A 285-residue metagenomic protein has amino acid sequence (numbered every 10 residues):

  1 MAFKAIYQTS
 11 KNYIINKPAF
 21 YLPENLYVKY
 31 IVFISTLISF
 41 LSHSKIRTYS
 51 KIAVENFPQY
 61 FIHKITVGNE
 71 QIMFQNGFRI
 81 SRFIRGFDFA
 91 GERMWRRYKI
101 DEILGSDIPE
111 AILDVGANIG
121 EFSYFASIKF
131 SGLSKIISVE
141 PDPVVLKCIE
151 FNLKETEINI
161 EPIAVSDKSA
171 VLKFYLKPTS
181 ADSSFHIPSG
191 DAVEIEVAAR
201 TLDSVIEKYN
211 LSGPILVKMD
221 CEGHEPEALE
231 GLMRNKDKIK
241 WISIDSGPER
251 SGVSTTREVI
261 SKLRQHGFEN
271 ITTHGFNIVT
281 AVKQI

Functional and structural regions predicted by a protein language model:
M1-V139, K147-C148, T255-V259, H266-I285: S-adenosyl-L-methionine
G68-L104, I163-Y209: Glycine-rich adenosyl-binding loop in Rossmann-like folds that engage adenosine-containing cofactors
P109-E110, S127, G132-I137, T156-I158 (+1 more regions): Conserved acidic-Pro-Pro-aromatic motif
G116, A164, D220: The conserved acidic donor/metal-binding loop of glycosyltransferases
N118, D142, S166, H224: Conserved glycine-rich SAM-binding loop
S123, L146, K168, E225-E227: Short, well-ordered alpha-helical microsegments
K147-C148, A170-L172, R250-T255: Short, charged, surface-exposed secondary-structure boundary motifs
C148-I158: Short, conserved SAM-binding/catalytic segment of Class I S-adenosyl-L-methionine-dependent methyltransferases
